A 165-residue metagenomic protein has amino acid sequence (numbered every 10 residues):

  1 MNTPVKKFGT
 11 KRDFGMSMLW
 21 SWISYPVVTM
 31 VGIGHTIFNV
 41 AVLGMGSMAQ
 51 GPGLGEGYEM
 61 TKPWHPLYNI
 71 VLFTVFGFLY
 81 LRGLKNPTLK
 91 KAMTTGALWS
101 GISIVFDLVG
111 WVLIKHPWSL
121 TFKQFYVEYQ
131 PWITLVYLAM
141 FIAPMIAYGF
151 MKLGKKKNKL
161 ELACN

Functional and structural regions predicted by a protein language model:
N2-N165: Juxtamembrane/disordered regions of integral membrane proteins
